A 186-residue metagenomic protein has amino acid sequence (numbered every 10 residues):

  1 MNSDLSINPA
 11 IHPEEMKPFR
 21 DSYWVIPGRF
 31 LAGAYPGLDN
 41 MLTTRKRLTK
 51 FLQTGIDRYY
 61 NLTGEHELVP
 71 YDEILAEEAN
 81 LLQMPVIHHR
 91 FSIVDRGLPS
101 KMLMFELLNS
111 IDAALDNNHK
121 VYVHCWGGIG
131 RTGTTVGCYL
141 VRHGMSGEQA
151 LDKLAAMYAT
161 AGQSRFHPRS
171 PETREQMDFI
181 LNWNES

Functional and structural regions predicted by a protein language model:
M1-Y122, G127, T134-S186: Cys-dependent protein tyrosine phosphatase-like superfamily
